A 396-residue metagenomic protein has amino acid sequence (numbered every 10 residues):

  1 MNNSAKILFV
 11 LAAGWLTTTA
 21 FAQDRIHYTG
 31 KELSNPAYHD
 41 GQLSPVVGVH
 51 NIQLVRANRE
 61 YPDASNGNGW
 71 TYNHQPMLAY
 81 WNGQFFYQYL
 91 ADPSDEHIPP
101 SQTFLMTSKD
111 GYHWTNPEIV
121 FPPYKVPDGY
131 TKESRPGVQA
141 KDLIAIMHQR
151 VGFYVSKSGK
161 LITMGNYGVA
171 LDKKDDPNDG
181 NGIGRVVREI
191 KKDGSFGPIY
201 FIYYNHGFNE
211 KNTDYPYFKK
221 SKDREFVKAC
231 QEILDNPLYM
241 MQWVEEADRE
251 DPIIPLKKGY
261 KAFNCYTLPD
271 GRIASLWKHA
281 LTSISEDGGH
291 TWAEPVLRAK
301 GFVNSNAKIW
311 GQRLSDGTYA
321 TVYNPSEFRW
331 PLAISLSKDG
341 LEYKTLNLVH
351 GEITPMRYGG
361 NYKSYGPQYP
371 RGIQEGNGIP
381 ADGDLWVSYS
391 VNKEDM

Functional and structural regions predicted by a protein language model:
M1-Q23: Bacterial Sec-dependent N-terminal signal peptides
S4-L8, Q75-M77, A274, I373: Residue-level detector of intrinsically disordered/flexible regions characterized by low predicted structural confidence
Q23-T71, Y80-I146, V155-A307, R313-Y365 (+1 more regions): Beta-rich carbohydrate-recognition and catalytic domains
P76, I309, Q368-P370: Structural signature of WD-repeat beta-propeller blades
